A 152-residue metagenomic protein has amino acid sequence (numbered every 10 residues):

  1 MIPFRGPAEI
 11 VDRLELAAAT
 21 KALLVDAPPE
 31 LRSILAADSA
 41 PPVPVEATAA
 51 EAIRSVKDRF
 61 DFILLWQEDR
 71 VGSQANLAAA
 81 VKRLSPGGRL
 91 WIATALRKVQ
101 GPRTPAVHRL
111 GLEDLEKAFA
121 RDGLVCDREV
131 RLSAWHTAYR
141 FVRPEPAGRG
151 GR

Functional and structural regions predicted by a protein language model:
P7, A27, A36-K57: A short, well-structured beta->alpha microelement
D12-P29: Conserved class I S-adenosyl-L-methionine
P28-L35, Q100-G101: Short, charged/polar "capping" segments at the starts of alpha-helices and the immediately preceding loops
E51-I63, Q67-R70: A short acidic, Gly/Pro-enriched loop at the edge of an enzyme's catalytic core that lines a small-molecule cofactor
Q74-R89: A short glycine-rich, Lys/Arg-flanked "PGG" loop and its adjoining helix->strand segment in the class I
R97-E116: Conserved class I S-adenosyl-L-methionine
D122-R152: Class I S-adenosyl-L-methionine
